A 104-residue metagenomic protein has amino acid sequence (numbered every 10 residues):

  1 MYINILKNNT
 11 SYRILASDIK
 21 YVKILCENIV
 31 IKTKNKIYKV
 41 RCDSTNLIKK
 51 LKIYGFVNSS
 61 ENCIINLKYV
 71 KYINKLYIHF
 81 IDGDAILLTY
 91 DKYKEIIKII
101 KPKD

Functional and structural regions predicted by a protein language model:
M1-D104: Basic, polyanion-interacting recognition surfaces, primarily in bacterial LytTR/OmpR-type DNA-binding effector domains
